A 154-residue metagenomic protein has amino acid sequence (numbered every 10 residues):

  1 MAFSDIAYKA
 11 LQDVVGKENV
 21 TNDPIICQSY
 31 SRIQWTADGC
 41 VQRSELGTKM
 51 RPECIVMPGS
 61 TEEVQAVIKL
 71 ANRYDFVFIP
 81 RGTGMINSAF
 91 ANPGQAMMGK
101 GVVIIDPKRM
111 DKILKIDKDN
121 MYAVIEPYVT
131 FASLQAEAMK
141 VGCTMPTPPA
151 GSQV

Functional and structural regions predicted by a protein language model:
M1-K69, R73, M85-M121, A150-V154: N-terminal flexible segment immediately upstream of the FAD-binding catalytic core in FAD-dependent oxidoreductases
F76-V77, T144: Residue-level detector of anion-binding/catalytic polar loops
F78, N87-F90, L134: Extended, hydrophobic alpha-helical segments in both membrane/secreted and soluble proteins
K112-I116, V124-V154: FAD-binding subdomain of flavoenzyme oxidoreductases
